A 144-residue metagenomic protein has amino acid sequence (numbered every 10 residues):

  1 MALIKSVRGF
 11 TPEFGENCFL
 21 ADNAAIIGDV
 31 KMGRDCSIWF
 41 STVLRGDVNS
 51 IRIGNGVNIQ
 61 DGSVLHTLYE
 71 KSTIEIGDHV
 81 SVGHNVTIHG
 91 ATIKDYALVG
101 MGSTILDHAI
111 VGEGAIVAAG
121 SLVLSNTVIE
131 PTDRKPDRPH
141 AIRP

Functional and structural regions predicted by a protein language model:
M1-F14, F19, S41, D47-V64 (+4 more regions): Glycine-rich hexapeptide-repeat left-handed beta-helix
I27-G33: N-terminal glycine-rich anion-binding loops that anchor highly charged ligand groups
S81: Short proline/glycine- and basic residue-enriched helix-capping loop/turn segments at helix->loop/beta transitions
